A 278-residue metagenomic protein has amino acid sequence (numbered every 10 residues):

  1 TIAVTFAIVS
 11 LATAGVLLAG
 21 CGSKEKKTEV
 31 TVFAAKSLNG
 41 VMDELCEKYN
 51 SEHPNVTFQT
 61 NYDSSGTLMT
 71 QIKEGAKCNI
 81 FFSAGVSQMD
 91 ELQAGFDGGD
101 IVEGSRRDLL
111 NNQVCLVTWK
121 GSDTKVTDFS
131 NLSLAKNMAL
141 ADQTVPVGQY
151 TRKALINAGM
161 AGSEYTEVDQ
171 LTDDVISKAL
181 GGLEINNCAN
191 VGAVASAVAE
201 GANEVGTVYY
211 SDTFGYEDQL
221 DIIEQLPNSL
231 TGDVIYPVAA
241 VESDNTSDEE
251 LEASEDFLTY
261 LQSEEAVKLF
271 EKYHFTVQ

Functional and structural regions predicted by a protein language model:
T1-E29, V277-Q278: Short, low-complexity disordered leader/linker segments with a strong preference for bacterial N-terminal type II
C21-S51, T57, G66, G85-V86 (+3 more regions): Exported/periplasmic ABC-transporter solute-binding proteins
N55-V56, C78: Short, well-ordered coil loops that connect the C-terminus of an alpha-helix to the N-terminus of a beta-strand
Y62-T70, K77-Q93: Ligand-binding clamshell of periplasmic/extracellular solute-binding protein-like
I72-E74, R107: Short glycine-biased active-site loop of nucleotidyltransferases that positions the nucleotide triphosphate and helps
A76-K77, A202: Residue-level detector of structured alpha->beta connecting loops
S87-V102, R107: Acidic, polar ligand-binding/catalytic clefts
